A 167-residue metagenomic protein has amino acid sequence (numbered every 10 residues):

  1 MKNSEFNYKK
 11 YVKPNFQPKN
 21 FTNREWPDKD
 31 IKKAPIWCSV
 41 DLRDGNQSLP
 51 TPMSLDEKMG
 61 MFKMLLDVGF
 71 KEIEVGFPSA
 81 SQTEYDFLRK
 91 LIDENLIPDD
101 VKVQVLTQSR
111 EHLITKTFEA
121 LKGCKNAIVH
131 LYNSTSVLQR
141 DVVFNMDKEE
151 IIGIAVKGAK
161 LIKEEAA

Functional and structural regions predicted by a protein language model:
M1-P27: Intrinsic disorder at enzyme termini
R24, K29-I31, L55, S79-I92 (+2 more regions): Active-site-adjacent beta->alpha loops and helix N-cap segments on the catalytic face of soluble alpha/beta enzymes
W26-T51, I128-F144, A167: N-terminal small/glycine-rich loop or linker at the start of catalytic domains across soluble metabolic enzymes
K32-P35, G69-K71, I97-V103, K125-A127 (+1 more regions): Short, well-ordered coil/turn segments that N-cap beta-strands
N46-D56, V75-S79: A short N-terminal beta->alpha junction/helix N-cap motif
E57-G76: Catalytic domains of carbohydrate-active enzymes, especially glycoside hydrolases
F70-V101, V105-Q108, N133-F144: Glycine-rich, proline-tolerant flexible connector loops at the mouths of alpha/beta enzymes
H112-A167: Hydrophobic, small-residue-rich alpha-helical packing segments that form membrane-like cores
